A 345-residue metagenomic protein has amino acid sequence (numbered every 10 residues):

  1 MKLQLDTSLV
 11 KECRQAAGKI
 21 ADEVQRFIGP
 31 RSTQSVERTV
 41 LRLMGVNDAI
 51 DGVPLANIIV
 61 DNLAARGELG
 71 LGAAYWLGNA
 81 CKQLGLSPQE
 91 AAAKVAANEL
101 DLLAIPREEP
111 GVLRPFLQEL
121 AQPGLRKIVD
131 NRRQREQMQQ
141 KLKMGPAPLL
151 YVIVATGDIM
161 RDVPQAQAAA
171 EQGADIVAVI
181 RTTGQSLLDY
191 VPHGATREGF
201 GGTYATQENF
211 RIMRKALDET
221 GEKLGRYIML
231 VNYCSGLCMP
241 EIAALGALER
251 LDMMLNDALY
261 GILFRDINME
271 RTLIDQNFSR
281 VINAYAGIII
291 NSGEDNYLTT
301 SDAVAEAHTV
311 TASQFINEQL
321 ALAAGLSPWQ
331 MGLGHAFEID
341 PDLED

Functional and structural regions predicted by a protein language model:
M1-M160, A168-G173, G184, V191-E208 (+8 more regions): Long, compositionally biased, glycine/small-hydrophobic-enriched stretches that function as flexible linkers, tethers
R133-M144, P192-M229, L273-I288, V310-G325: Alpha-helix-loop-beta-strand connector modules within alpha/beta enzyme cores
P148-T156, I176-I180, R226-C234, M253-D257 (+2 more regions): Hydrophobic faces of well-ordered beta-strands that scaffold small-molecule active sites in alpha/beta enzyme cores
A166-A169, G246, V281-I282, L320-A321: Generic structural signal for hydrophobic
G221-E222, A247, M253: C-terminal basic regulatory modules in eukaryotic proteins
E270-V281, Y297-D345: Active-site capping/gating regions of soluble enzymes
